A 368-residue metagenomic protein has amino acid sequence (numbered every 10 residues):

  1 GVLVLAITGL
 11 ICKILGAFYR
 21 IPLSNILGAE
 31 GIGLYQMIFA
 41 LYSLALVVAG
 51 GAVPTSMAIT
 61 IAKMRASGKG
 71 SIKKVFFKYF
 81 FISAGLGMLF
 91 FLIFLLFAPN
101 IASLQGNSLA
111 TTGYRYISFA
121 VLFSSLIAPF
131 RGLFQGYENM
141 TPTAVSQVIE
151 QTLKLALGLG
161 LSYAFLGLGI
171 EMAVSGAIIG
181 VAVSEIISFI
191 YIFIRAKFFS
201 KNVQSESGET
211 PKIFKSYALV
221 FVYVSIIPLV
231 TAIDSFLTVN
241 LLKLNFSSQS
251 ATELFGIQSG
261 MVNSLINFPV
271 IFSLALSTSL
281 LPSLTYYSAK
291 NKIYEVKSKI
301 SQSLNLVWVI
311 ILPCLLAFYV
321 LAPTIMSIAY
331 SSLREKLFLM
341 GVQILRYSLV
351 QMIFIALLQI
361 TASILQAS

Functional and structural regions predicted by a protein language model:
G1-G16, G180-S184, S188, I192-A196 (+1 more regions): Transmembrane helical elements of multi-pass membrane transporters/channels
G1-T55, F91, L95, A120-V121 (+1 more regions): Signature of the first transmembrane helix
C12, R20, G50-A58, Y116-G136 (+3 more regions): Short runs within selected transmembrane alpha-helices of multi-pass transporters and secretion channels
I26-A29, L104-N107, G136-Y137, G167 (+2 more regions): Helix-loop interface residues and adjacent transmembrane-helix termini in multi-pass membrane transporters, primarily
G51-A66, I271-K292: Helix-loop junctions and terminal segments of transmembrane helices in multi-pass membrane transport/translocation
V53-P99, T112, K297-I311: Membrane-water interface segments that mark the loop-to-transmembrane alpha-helix transition
A98-Y116, Y319-I353: Interfacial segments at transmembrane-helix termini and the short loops linking adjacent helices
V145-I170: Alpha-helical transmembrane segments of multi-pass membrane transporters and transport-associated inner-membrane enzymes
